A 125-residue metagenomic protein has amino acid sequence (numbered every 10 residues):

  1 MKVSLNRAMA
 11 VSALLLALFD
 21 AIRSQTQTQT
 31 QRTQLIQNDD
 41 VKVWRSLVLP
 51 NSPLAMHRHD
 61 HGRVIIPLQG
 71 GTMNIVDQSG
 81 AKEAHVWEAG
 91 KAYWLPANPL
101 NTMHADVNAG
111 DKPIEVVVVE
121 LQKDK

Functional and structural regions predicted by a protein language model:
M1-M9: Bacterial N-terminal signal peptides that target proteins for export
M9-D20: Bacterial N-terminal signal peptides
Q25-Q27: Boundary of Sec targeting at the N-terminus
T30-A55, D60-I65, V117-V119: A short glycine-rich, His/Asp/Glu-containing loop-to-beta-strand
P53-A55, G71-I75, A92: Short beta-strand segments in beta-sandwich/barrel cores
D60-S79: Glycine- and acidic-residue-biased ligand/ion/polar-headgroup-sensing regions
A81-N98: Short acidic-glycine-tyrosine-enriched beta hairpin
P99-Q122: Ligand-binding loop in jelly-roll beta-barrel domains
